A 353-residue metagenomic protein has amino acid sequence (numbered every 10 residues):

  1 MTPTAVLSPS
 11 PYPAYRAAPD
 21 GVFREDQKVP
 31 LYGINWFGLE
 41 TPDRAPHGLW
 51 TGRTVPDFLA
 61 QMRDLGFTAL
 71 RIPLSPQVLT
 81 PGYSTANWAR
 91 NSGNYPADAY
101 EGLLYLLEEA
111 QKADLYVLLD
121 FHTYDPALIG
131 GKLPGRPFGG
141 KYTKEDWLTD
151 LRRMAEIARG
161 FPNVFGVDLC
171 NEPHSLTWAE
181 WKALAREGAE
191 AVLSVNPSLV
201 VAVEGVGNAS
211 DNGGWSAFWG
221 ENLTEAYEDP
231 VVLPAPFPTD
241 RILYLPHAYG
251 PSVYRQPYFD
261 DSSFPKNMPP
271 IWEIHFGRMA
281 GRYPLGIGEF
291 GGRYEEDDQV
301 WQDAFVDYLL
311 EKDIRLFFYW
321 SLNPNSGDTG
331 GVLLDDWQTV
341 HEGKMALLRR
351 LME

Functional and structural regions predicted by a protein language model:
M1-A69, A86-R90, R350: N-terminal carbohydrate-binding accessory modules
A14, T51, G140, E145-G166 (+3 more regions): Extracellular glycoside hydrolase catalytic/binding regions
A18-E25, V55-L65, L106-A110, A155 (+1 more regions): Short amphipathic alpha-helices and their capping/turn segments at secondary-structure boundaries
P30-G38, T68-L74, V78, Y116-T123 (+5 more regions): Structural recognition of the beta-strand scaffold that forms the well-ordered cores of secreted hydrolase catalytic
G38-E40, P76-T80, D125-A127, P173 (+4 more regions): Feature marks short, surface-exposed loop/turn motifs that line or immediately flank catalytic pockets and channel
T41-L49, V78-A99, D125-Y142, Q256-D260 (+1 more regions): Surface-exposed, active-site-proximal loop segments in enzymatic domains
T51-P126, W181, A185-S198, A202 (+1 more regions): Aromatic-lined substrate-binding rim segments of carbohydrate-active enzymes
Q338-E353: A recurrent domain-boundary module in secreted/ectodomain proteins
